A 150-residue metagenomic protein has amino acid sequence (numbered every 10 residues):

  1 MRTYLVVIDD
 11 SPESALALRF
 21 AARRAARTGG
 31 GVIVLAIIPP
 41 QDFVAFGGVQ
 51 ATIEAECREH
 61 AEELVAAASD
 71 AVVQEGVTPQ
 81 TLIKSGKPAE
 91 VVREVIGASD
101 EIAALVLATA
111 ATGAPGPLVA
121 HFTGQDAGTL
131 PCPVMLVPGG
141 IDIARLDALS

Functional and structural regions predicted by a protein language model:
R2-G48, T129-L130: Small/aliphatic-rich secondary-structure junction motif
A17, V44-G47, R93-E94, G116-V119 (+1 more regions): Short, well-ordered secondary-structure micro-motifs
I33-L35, Q80-K84, M135-V137: General small-molecule cofactor/ligand-binding pocket signal
A36-E63, R145-S150: Acidic, proline/glycine-rich short linear motifs
Q41-D42, A89, A114, A144: Generic structural signal for helix capping and beta-alpha/helix-loop junctions
Q50-I53, A98-D100, T123: Short, hinge-like loop/turn segments at secondary-structure boundaries
V73-L105, S150: Structural beta-alpha unit
V106-T129, I141-D147: Glycine-rich, Arg-bearing micro-motifs that act as flexible, cationic patches
